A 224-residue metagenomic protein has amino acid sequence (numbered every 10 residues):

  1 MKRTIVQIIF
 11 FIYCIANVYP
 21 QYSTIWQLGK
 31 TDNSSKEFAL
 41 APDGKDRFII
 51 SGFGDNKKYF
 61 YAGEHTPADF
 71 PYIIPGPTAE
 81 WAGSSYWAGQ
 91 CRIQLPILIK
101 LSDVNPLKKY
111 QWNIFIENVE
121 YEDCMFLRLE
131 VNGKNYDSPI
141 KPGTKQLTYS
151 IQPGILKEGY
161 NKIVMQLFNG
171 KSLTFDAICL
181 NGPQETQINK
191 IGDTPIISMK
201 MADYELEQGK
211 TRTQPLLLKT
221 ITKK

Functional and structural regions predicted by a protein language model:
M1-Q21: Bacterial Sec-dependent N-terminal signal peptides
Q21-I221: Beta-strand-rich recognition domains
